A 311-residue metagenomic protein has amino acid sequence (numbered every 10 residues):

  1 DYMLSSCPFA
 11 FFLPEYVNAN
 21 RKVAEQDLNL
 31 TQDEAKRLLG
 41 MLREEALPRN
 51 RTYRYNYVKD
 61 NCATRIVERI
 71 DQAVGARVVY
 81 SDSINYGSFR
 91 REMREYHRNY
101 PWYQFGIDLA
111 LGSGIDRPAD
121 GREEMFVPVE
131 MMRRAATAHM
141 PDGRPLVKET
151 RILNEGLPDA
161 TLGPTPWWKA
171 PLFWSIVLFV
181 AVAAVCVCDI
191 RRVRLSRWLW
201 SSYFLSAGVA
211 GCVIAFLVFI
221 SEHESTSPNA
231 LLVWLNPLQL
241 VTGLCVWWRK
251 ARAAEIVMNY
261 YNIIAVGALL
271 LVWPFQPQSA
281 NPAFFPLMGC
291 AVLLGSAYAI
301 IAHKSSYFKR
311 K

Functional and structural regions predicted by a protein language model:
D1-T161: Soluble extramembrane regions of membrane proteins in the secretory/endomembrane system
S5-S6, N20, S81-S83, S88 (+10 more regions): Generic serine detector
F9-F12, W168, F308: Short, aromatic- and cysteine-enriched interfacial helices/patches that mediate contacts at lipid membranes
A10, A19, A24, A35 (+17 more regions): A sequence-composition feature that detects small, non-aromatic residues
N99, L195-R197, L270: Intrinsically disordered regions, especially transient/low-confidence alpha-helical propensity segments and coil-helix
A138-E224, L231: Core alpha-helical transmembrane segments of integral membrane proteins
C186-R191, L205-K311: Generic detector of multi-pass transmembrane helix bundles and their immediately adjacent loops in polytopic membrane
